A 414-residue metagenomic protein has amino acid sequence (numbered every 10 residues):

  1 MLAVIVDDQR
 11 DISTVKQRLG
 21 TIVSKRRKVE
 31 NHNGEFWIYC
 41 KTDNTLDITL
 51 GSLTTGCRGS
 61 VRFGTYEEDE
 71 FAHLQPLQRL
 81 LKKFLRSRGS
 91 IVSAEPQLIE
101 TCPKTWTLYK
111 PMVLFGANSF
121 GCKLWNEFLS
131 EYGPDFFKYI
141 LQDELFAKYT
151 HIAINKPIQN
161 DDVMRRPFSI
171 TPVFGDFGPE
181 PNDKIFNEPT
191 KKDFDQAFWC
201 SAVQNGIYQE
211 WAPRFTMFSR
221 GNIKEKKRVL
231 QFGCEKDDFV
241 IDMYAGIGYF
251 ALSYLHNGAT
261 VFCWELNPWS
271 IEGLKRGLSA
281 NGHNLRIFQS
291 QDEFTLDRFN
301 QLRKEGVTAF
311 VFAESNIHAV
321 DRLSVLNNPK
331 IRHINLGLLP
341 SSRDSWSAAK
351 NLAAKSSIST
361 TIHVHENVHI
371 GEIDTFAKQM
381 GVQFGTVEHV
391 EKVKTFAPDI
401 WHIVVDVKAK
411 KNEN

Functional and structural regions predicted by a protein language model:
M1-N414: SAM-dependent transferase fold signal centered on methyltransferase-like domains, encompassing both Class I
